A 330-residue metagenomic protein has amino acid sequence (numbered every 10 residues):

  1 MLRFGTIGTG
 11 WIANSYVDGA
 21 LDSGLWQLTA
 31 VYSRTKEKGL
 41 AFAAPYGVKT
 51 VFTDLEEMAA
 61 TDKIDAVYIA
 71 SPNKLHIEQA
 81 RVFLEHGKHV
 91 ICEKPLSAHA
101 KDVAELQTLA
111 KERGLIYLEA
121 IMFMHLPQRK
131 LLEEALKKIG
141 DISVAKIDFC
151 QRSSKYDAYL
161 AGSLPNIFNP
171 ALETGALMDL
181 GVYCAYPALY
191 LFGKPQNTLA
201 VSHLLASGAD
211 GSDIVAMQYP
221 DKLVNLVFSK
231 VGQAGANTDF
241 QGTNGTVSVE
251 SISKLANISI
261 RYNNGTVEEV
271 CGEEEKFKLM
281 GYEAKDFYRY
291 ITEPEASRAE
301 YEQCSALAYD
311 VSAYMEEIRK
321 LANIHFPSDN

Functional and structural regions predicted by a protein language model:
M1-Y46, I324-S328: N-terminal Rossmann-like dinucleotide-binding module
A13, F52, C92, Y117-E119 (+1 more regions): Hydrophobic residues in well-ordered beta-strands that form the structural core
Y46-L109: Beta-loop-alpha module in the N-terminal Rossmann-like domain of NAD(P)-dependent dehydrogenases, especially those
A66-Y68, D286-N330: C-terminal helix-rich "cap/oligomerization" subdomain common to oxidoreductases
A104-F123, D141-V144: Rossmann-fold dehydrogenase core element
L126-Q196: Predominantly a Rossmann-like dinucleotide-binding segment in NAD(P)-dependent oxidoreductases
C184-N257, K285-E295: Contiguous beta-strand/loop segments that form the cofactor/metal-binding neighborhood of enzyme cores
E273-K285: Active-site loop of classical SDR/Rossmann-like NAD(P)-dependent oxidoreductases, centered on the catalytic Tyr-X3-Lys
